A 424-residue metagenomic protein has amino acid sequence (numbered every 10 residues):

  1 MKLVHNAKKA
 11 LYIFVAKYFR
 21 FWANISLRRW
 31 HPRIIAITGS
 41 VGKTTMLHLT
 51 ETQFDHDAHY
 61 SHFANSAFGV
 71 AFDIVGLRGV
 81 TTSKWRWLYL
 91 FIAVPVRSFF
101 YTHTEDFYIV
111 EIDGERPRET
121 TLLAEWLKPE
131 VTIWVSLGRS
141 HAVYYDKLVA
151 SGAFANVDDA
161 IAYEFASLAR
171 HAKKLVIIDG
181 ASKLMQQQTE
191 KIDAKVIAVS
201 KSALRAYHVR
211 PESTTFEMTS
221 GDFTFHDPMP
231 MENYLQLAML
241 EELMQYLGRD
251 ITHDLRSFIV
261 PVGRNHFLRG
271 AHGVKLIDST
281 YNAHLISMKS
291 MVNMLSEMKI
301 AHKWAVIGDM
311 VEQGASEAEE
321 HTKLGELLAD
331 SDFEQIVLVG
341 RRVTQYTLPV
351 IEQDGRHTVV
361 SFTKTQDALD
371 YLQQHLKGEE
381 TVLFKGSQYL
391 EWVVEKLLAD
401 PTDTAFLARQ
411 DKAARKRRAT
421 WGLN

Functional and structural regions predicted by a protein language model:
K2-F19, W30, K43, D55-H56 (+3 more regions): ATP-dependent carboxylate-amine ligase
N24-R29, D55-Y163: ATP-dependent carboxylate-amine ligase catalytic core
W30-P32, T104-E105, A124-K275, I300-A301 (+3 more regions): Acidic, Mg2+-coordinating active-site environments of NTP-dependent enzymes
A36-T38, E111, W134-S136, D179 (+2 more regions): Short beta-strand segments
I37, T45-S61: A conserved segment at the C-terminal end of the G1
V41-T45, G114, Y234, Q388: Residue-level detector of alpha-helix initiation sites
F63-S66, S136-R139, K201-L204, V360-A368 (+1 more regions): Short, acidic/turn-prone active-site loops that include or flank metal/cofactor- and phosphate-binding residues
D113-P117, S182-K183, N282-A283, T365-Q366: Short beta->alpha connector loops
